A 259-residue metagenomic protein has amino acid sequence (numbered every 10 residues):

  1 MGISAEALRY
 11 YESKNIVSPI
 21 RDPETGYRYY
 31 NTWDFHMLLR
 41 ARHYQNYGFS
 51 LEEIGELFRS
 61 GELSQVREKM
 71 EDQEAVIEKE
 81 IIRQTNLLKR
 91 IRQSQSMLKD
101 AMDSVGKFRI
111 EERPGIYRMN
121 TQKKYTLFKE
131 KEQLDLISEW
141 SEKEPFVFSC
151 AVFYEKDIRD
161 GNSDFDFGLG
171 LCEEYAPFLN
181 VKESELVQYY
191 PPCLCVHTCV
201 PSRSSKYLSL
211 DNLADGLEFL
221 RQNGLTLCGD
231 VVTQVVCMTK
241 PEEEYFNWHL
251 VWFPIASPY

Functional and structural regions predicted by a protein language model:
M1-A5, E12-P19, G61-V76, L136-C150: An N-terminal domain-start capping segment
M1-Y47, L51, N223-C228: Basic helix-turn-helix/winged-helix DNA-binding cores and closely related short helical interaction motifs
R9, D22, G55, A151-V152 (+1 more regions): Short loop/turn and capping residues at structural boundaries
E12-M37, D72-L87, S149-D166, A214-L217: Charged, low-complexity, helix/coiled-coil-prone segments
I20-E24, Q45-G55, Y245-W248, W252-Y259: Histidine- and aromatic-rich ligand-binding microenvironments
D22-P23, R42, Y47, I54-R109: Short, charged amphipathic alpha-helical surface segments
Y29-N31, L63, T239: Short Asp/Glu-rich motifs
E68, A75, R92-Y259: A solvent-exposed interaction/effector surface
